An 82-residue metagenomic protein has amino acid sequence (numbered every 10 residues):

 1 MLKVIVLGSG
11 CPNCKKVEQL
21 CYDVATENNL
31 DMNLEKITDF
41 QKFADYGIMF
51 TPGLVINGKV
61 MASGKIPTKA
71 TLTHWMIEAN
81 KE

Functional and structural regions predicted by a protein language model:
M1-D23: Local sequence-structure signature of Cys/Sec-based thiol-disulfide redox active-site neighborhoods
M1-K3, D31, I77-E82: Compositionally biased, disordered extreme N-termini, encompassing classical targeting presequences
C11-P12, I37, I66: Short, surface-exposed acidic/glycine-rich loop or hinge patches that mediate macromolecular interfaces
K16-Q19, M49, P67: Generic recognition of short, well-ordered alpha-helical segments
Y22-L30: Short helix-loop-beta junction
L30-K42: Thiol-based oxidoreductase modules, predominantly thioredoxin-like and allied folds used for disulfide exchange
G47-V55: Structural micro-motif
I56-E82: Non-catalytic, surface beta->alpha helical segment in thiol-disulfide oxidoreductase systems
